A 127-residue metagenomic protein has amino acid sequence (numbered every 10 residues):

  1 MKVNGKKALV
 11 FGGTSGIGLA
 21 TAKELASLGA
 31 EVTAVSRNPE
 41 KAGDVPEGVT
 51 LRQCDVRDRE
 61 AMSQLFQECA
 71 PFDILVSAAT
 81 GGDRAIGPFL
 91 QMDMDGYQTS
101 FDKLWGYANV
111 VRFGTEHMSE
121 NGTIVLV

Functional and structural regions predicted by a protein language model:
M1-L9: Flexible N-terminal pre-Rossmann segment of NAD(P)-dependent oxidoreductases
F11, F72-G81, L126: Rossmann-fold scaffold of SDR-type NAD(P)-dependent oxidoreductases
T14, A22: N-terminal Rossmann NAD(P)H-binding glycine-rich loop of SDR-like oxidoreductase domains
V35-E40, V56: N-terminal Rossmann-fold cofactor-binding loop
P46-E60: Rossmann-fold cofactor-recognition segment
R57-P71: Conserved Rossmann-fold cofactor-binding substructure of NAD(P)-dependent oxidoreductases
V76, S100, V110-G114: Hydrophobic positions on the long internal alpha-helix of Rossmann-like NAD(P)-dependent oxidoreductase domains
T80-D95: Conserved mid-core segment of classical short-chain dehydrogenase/reductases
